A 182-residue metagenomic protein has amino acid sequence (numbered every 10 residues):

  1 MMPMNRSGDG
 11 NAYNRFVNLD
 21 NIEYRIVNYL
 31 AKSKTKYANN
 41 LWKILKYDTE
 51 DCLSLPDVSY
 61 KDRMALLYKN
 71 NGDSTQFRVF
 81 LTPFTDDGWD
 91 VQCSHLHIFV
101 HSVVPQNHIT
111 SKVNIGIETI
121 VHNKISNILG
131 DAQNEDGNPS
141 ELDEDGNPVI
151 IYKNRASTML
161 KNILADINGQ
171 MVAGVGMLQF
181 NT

Functional and structural regions predicted by a protein language model:
M1-N107: Small/polar-rich, solvent-exposed N-terminal microdomains that initiate assembly or binding
D9, N21, G137, G146 (+1 more regions): Intrinsic-disorder/low-complexity loop/linker signature
W89, Y152-T182: Acidic-leaning, charged glycine-interspersed low-complexity segments
S102-V104, T119-I125, I167: Beta-strand elements of well-folded, non-transmembrane domains
P105-S111, I125-G130, V172-G176: Short, solvent-exposed secondary-structure capping/transition elements
I109-S126, N134-P139: Oligomerization/assembly interface segments of phage tail-like spikes and tubes
S126-A156: Short histidine-centered catalytic/ligand-binding loop motif
